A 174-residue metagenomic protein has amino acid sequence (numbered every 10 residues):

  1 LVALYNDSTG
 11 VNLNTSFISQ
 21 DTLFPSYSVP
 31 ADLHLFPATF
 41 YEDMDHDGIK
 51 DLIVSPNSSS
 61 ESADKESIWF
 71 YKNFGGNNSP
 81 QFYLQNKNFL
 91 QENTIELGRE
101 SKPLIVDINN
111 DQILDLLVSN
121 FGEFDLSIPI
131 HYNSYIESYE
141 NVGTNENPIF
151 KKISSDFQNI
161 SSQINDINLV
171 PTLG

Functional and structural regions predicted by a protein language model:
L1, H46-P56, N110-N120: Acidic/hydrophobic-patterned starts of short beta strands in beta-sheet-rich repeat architectures
Y5-T15, F74-P80, E140-P148: Short loop/turn segments immediately following beta-strands, especially the blade-tip and inter-blade linker loops
N12-F24, P80-F89, P148-Q158: Beta-propeller fold detector
L23-F40, Q91-L104, D156-T172: Repeat-based blade/solenoid architectures
Y41-D47, I105-D111, L173-G174: Acidic, divalent-cation-chelating loop motifs in proteins
S58-E61, G122-L126: Short glycine/acidic-enriched loop and turn motifs that connect beta-strands
D64-I68, H131-Y135: A detector of repeated loop/turn-to-beta-strand junctions in beta-rich toroidal repeat architectures
